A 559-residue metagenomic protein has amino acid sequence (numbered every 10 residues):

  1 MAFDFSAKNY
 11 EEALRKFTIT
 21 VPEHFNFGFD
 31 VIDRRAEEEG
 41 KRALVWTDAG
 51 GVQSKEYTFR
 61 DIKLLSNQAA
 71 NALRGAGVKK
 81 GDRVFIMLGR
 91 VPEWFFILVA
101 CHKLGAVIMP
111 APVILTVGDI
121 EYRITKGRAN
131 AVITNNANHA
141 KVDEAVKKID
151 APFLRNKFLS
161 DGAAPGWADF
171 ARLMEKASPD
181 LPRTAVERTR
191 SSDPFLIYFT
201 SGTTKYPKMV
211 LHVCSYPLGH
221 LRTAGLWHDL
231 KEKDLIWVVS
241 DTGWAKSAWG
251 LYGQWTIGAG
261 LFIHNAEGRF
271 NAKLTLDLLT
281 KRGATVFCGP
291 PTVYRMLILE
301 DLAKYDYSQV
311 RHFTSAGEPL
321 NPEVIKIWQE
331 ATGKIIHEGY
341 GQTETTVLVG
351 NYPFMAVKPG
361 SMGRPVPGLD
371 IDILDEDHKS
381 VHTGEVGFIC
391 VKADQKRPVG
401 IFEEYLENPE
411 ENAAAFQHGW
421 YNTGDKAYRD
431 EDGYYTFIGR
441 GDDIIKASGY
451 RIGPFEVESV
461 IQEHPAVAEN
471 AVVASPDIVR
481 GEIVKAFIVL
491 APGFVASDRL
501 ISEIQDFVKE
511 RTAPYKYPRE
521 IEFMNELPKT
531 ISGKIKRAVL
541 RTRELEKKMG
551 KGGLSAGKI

Functional and structural regions predicted by a protein language model:
G40-R42, L159, A164-P165, E175-F199 (+2 more regions): Conserved pre-ATP/AMP-binding loop-to-beta segment of ANL
R42-V99, T116-E121, A171, E175 (+1 more regions): Conserved AMP-binding/adenylate-forming core of the ANL superfamily
K55-R60, E187-R188, F195-G219: Conserved AMP-binding A3 loop
L115, T125, V132-T134, T280 (+9 more regions): AMP-binding/adenylate-forming catalytic core of the ANL superfamily
S160, E510-K534, G553-I559: AMP-binding/adenylate-forming catalytic domain of the ANL superfamily
M174, Y198, T256, A284-G289 (+3 more regions): Gly/Ser/Thr-rich phosphate-binding loop
L218-L235, T242-T285, E300: Conserved AMP-binding/adenylation subdomain of ANL enzymes
G368, K379-A414, I452: Conserved ATP/PPi-binding loop(s) of AMP-dependent carboxylate-activating enzymes
